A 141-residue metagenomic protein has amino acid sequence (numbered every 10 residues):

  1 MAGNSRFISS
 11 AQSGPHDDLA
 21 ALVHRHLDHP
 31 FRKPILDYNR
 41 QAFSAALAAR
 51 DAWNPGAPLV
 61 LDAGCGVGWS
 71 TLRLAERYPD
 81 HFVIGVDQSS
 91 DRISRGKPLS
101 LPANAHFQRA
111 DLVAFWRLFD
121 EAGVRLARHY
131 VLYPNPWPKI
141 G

Functional and structural regions predicted by a protein language model:
M1-L59, S70-L72, E76: S-adenosyl-L-methionine
A63, V86: Conserved beta-strand/loop positions that form the S-adenosyl-L-methionine
G64-G68: Class I SAM-dependent methyltransferase "Motif I" SAM/SAH-binding loop
H81-I84: Short beta-strand element of Class I
S89: Conserved SAM/SAH-binding beta-strand->alpha-helix loop
G96: Conserved SAM-binding loop
L99-A122: S-adenosyl-L-methionine
A127-G141: A short SAM/SAH-binding and catalytic strip from SAM-dependent methyltransferases
